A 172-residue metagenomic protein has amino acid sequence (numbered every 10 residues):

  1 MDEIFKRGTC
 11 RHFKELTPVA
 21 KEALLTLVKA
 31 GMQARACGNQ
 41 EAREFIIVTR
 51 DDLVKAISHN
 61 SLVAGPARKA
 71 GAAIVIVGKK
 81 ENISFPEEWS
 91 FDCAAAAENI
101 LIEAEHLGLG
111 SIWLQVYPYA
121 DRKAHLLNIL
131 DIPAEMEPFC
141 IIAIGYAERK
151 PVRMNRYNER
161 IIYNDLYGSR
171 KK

Functional and structural regions predicted by a protein language model:
M1-K172: Acidic, surface-exposed loops and disordered segments
